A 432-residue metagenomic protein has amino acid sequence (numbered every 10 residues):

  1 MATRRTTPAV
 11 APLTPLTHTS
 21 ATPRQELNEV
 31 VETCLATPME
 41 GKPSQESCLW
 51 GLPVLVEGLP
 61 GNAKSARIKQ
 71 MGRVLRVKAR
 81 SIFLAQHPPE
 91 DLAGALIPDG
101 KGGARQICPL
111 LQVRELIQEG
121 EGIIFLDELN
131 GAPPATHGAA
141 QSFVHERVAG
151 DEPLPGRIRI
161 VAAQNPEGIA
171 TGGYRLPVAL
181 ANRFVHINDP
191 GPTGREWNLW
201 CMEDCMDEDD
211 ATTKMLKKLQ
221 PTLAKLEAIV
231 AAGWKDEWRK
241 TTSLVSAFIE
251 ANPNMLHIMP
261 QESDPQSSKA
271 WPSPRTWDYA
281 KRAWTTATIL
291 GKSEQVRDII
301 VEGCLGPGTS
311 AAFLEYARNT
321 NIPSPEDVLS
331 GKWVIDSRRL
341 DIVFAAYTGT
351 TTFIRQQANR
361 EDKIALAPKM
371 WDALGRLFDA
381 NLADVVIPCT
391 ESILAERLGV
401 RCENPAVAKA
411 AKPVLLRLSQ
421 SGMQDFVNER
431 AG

Functional and structural regions predicted by a protein language model:
A2-D236: AAA+ P-loop NTPase catalytic core and its hallmark functional loops
A11-T14, G303, R338, L416: Intrinsic-disorder/low-complexity peptide segments enriched for small residues
P23, F83, S324-D327, G422: Short, solvent-exposed coil/turn linker segments
I107-V113, P155, P177, G194 (+7 more regions): Generic structural signal for alpha-helix starts
D209-D384, S392: Alpha-helical lid/collar subdomain of P-loop NTPases
R360-G432: C-terminal non-catalytic accessory extensions
